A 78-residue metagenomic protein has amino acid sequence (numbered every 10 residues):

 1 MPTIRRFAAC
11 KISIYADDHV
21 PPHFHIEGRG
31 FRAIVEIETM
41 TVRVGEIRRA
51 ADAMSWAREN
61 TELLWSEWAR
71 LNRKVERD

Functional and structural regions predicted by a protein language model:
T3-F7: Short acidic-hydrophobic surface loop/beta-edge motif
C10, D18, I26-G28, E59 (+2 more regions): Generic signature of intrinsically disordered, low-complexity segments enriched in small/polar residues
I12-I47: A short, structured beta-strand/loop element
I47-D78: C-terminal structural segments of small proteins and small subunits
